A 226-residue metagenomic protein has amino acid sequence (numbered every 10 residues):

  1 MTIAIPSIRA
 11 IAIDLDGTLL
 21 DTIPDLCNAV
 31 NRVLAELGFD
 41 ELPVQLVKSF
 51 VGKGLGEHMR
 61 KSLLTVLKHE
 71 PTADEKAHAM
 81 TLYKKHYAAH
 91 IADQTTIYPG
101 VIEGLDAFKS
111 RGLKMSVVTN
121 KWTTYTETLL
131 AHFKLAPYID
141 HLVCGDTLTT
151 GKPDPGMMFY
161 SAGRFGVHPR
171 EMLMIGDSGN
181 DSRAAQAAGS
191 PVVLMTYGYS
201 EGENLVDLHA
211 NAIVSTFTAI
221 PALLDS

Functional and structural regions predicted by a protein language model:
M1-I11, Q45, D106-K109, W122-T123 (+1 more regions): Asp-based, Mg2+/Mn2+-dependent phosphohydrolase catalytic module
T2-S49, L55, R60: Active-site neighborhood of HAD-like aspartate-dependent phosphohydrolases
L26-C27, L55-M59, M80, Y98 (+3 more regions): A general structural signal for well-ordered alpha-helical segments in protein cores
V33-L34, G54-P71, L129, S161-A162: Helix-loop "lid/cap" segments that line or gate small-molecule binding pockets
A35-D40, L67-T72, R111, K134-Y138 (+1 more regions): Short helix-capping segments at alpha-helix termini
L64-D106, R111: Metal-dependent phosphoesterase signature
K114-S116, P191: Proline-centered loop/turn at the N-terminus of a beta-strand
